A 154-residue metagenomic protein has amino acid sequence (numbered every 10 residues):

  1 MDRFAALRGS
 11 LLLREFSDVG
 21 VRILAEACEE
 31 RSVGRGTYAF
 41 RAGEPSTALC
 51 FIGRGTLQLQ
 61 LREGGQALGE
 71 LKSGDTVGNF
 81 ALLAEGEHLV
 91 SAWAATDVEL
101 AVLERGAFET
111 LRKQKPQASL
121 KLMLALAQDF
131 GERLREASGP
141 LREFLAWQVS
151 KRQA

Functional and structural regions predicted by a protein language model:
M1-A154: Cytosolic regulatory regions built on CNB/CRP/Popeye-like sensor folds
